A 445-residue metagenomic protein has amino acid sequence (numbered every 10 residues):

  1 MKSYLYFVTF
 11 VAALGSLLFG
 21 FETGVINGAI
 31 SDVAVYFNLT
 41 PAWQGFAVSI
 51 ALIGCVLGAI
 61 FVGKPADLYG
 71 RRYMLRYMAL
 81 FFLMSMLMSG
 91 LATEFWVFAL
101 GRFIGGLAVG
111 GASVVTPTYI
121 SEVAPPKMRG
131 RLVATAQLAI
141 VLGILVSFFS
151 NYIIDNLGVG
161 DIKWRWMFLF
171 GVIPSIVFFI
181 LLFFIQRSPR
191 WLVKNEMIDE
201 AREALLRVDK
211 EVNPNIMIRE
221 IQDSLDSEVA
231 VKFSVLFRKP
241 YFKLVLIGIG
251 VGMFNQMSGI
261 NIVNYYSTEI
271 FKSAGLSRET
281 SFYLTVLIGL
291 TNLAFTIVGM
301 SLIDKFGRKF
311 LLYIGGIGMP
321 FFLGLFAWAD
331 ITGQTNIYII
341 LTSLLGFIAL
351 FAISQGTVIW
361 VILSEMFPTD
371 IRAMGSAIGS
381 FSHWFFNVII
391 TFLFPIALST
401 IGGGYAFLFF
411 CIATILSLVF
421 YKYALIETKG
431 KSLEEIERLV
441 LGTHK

Functional and structural regions predicted by a protein language model:
M1-E200, L206, D226-K445: Alpha-helical transmembrane bundle of multi-pass membrane proteins
V208-K210: Short helix/loop segments within enzyme catalytic domains that coordinate or immediately flank catalytic cofactors
P214-D223: Short, well-structured alpha-helical segments
